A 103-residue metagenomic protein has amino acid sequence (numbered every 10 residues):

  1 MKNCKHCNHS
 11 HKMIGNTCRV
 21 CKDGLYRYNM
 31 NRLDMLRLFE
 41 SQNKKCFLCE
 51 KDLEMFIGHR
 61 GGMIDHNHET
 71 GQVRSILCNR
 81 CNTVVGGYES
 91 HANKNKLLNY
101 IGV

Functional and structural regions predicted by a protein language model:
M1-M63, H68-V103: Contiguous alpha-helical segments
